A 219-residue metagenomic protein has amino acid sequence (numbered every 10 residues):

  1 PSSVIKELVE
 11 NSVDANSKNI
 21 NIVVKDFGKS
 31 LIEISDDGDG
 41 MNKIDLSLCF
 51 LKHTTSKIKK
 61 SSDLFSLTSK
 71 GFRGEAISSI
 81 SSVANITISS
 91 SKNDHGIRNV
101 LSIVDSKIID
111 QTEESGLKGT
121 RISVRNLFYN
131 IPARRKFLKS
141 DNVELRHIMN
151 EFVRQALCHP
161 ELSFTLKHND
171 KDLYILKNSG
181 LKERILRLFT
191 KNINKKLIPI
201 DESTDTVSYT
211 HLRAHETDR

Functional and structural regions predicted by a protein language model:
P1-R213, R219: N-terminal phosphate-binding caps/lids of nucleotide- and nucleic-acid-binding domains
